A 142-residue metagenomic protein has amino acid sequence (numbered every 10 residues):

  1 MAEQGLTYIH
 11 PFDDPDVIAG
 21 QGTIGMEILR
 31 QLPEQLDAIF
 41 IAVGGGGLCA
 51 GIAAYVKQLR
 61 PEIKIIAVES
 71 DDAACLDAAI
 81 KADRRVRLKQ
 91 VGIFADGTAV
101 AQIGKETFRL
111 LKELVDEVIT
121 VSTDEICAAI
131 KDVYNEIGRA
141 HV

Functional and structural regions predicted by a protein language model:
M1-H141: PLP-dependent amino-acid enzyme catalytic core
